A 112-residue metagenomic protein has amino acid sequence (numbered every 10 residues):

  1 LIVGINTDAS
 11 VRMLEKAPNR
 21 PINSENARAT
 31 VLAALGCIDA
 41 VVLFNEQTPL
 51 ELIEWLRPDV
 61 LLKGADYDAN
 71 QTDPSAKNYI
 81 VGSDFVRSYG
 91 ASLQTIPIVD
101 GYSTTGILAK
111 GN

Functional and structural regions predicted by a protein language model:
L1-N112: Nucleotidyltransferase catalytic core that binds NTPs
